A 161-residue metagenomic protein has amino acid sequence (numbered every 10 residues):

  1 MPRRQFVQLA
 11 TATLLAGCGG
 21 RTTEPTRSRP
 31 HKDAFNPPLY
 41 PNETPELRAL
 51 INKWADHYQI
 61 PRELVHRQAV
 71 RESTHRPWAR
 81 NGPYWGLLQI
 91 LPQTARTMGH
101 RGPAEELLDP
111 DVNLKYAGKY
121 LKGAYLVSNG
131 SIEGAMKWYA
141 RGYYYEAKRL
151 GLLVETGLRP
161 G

Functional and structural regions predicted by a protein language model:
M1, A12-A16: Secretory targeting signals
P2-V7: N-terminal export leaders
G17-P37: Bacterial Sec signal peptide processing site at the extreme N-terminus
D33-V70, T74: Export/targeting segments at the very N-terminus of extracytoplasmic proteins
E46-K53, E63-L64, Q89-Q93, V112-G123 (+2 more regions): Extracytoplasmic/secreted proteins, especially bacterial periplasmic and envelope-associated proteins
P83-H100: Substrate-binding/active-site groove segments that recognize and process beta-1,4-linked N-acetyl-hexosamine
P103-V112: A short, structured beta-strand-centered segment in the mid-to-C-terminal lobe of catalytic cores from group-transfer
Y116-R159: Catalytic and binding regions of secreted/periplasmic enzymes and modules that target cell-wall glycans
